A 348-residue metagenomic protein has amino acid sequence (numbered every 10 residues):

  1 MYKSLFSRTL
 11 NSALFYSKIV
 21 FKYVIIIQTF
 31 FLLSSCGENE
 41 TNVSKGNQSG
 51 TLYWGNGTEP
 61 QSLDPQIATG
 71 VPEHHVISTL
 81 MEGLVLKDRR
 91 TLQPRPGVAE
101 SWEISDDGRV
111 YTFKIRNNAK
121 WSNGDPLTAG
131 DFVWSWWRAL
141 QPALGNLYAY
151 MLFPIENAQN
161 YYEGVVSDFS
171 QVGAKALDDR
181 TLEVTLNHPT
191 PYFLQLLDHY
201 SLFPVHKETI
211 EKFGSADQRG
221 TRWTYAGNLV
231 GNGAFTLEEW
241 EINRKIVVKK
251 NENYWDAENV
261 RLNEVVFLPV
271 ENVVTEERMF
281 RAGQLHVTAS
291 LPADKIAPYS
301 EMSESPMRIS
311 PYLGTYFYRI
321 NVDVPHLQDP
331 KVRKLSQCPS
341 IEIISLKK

Functional and structural regions predicted by a protein language model:
S34-S35: C-terminal motif of bacterial Sec signal peptides marking the signal peptidase cleavage site
G55-D106, N228-G231: N-terminal lobe/hinge region of extracytoplasmic solute-binding protein
T58-H74, V98, D125, Q141 (+4 more regions): A structural "hinge/loop" feature
E100-M151, E183, E276, H326: Aromatic- and charge-enriched surface segment that lines or borders ligand/interaction sites
K114, V133, L140, L144-E211: Surface-exposed binding/hinge segments that line and control ligand-binding clefts or catalytic entry sites
T128-S135, D179-T185, P189, G233-A234 (+3 more regions): Alpha-helical secondary-structure segments
F169, D179-R180, L186-V260, E264 (+1 more regions): Gly/Pro-rich hinge or "lid" segments in bacterial periplasmic/extracellular proteins
E238-K249, V266-V324, Q328, K334-L335 (+1 more regions): Extracellular/periplasmic solute-recognition and catalytic clefts
